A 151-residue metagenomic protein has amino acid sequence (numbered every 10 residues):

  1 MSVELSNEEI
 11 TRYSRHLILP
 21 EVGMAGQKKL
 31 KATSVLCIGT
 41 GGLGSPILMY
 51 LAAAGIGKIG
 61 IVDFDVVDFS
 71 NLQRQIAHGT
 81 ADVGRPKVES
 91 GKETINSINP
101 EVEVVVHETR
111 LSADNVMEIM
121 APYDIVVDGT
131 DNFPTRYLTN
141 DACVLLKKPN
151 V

Functional and structural regions predicted by a protein language model:
M1-V151: Adenine nucleotide-associated cytosolic modules
